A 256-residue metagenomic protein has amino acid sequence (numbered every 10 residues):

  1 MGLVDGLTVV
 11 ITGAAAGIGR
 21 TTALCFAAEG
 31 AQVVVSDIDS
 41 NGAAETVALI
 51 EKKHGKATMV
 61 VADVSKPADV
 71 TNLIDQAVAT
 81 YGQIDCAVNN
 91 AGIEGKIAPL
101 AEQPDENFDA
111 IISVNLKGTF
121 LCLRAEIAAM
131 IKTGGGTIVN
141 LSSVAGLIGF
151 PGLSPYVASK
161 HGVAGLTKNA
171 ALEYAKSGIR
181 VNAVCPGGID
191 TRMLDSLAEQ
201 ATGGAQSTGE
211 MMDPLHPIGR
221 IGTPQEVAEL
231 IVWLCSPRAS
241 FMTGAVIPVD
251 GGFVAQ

Functional and structural regions predicted by a protein language model:
S40-N41, V61-L73, D105, T223-E226: The beta1-alpha1 cofactor-binding region of Rossmann-like NAD(H)/NADP(H)-dependent oxidoreductases
K66, A183, A205-R238, M242 (+1 more regions): C-terminal helical subdomain
E94-I97, I148, I231-V232, T243-Q256: Short C-terminal tail/terminal secondary-structure segment of NAD(P)H-dependent dehydrogenase/reductase domains
A98-L100, P104-I112, M212: Substrate-binding pocket helix/loop in short-chain dehydrogenase/reductase
L123, S159, T167: Active-site helix of classical SDR
S143: Residue(s) in the substrate-gating loop at a strand-loop-helix junction that position the organic substrate next
A175, R180, M242-G244: Short, small/polar-rich loop/turn modules that mediate ligand/substrate recognition or access, typified
